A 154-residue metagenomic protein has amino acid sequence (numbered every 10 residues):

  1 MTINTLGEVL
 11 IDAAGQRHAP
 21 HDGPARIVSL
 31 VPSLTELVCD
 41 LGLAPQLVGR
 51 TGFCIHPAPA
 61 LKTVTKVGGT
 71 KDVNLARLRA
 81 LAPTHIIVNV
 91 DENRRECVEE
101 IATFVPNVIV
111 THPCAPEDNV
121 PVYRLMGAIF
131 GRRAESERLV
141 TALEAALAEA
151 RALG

Functional and structural regions predicted by a protein language model:
M1-G154: N-terminal ligand-binding lobe of clamshell/alpha-beta domains
